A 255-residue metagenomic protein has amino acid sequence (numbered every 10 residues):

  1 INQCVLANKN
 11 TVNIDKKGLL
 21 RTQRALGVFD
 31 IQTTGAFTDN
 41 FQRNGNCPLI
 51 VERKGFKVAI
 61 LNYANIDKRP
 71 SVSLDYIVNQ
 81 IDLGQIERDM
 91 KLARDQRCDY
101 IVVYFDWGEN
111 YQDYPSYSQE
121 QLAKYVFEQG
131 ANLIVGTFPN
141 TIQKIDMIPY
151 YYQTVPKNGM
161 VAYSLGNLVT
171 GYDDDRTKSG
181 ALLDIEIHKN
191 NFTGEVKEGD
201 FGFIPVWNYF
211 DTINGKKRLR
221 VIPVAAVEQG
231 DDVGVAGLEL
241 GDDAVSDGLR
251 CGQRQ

Functional and structural regions predicted by a protein language model:
I1-Q255: Acidic, metal/ion-coordinating pockets
